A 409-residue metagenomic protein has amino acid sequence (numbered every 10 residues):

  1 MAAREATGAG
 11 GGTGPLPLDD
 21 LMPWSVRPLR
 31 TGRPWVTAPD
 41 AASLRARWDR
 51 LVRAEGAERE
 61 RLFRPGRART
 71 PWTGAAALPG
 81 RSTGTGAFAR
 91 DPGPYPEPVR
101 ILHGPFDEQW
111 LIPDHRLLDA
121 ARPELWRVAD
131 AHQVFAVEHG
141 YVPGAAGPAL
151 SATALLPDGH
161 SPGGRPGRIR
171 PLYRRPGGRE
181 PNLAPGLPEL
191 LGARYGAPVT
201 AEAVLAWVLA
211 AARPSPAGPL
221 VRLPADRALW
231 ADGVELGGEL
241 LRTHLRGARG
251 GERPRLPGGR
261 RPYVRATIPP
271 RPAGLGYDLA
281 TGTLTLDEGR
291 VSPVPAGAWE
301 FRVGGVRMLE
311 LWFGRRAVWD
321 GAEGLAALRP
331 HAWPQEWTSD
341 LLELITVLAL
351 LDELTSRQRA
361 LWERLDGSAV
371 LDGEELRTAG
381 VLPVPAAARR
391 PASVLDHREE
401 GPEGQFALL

Functional and structural regions predicted by a protein language model:
M1-L409: Sequence-level detector for compositionally biased, low-complexity segments
